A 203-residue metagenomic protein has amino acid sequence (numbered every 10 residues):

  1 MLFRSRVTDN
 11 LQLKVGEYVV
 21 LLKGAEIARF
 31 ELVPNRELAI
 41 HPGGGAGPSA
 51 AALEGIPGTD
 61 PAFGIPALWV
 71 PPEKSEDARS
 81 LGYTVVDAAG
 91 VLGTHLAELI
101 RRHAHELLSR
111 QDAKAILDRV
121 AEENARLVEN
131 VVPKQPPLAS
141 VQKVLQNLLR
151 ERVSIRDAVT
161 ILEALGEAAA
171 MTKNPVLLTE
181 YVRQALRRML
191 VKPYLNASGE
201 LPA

Functional and structural regions predicted by a protein language model:
M1-A203: Membrane-embedded alpha-helical signal segments
